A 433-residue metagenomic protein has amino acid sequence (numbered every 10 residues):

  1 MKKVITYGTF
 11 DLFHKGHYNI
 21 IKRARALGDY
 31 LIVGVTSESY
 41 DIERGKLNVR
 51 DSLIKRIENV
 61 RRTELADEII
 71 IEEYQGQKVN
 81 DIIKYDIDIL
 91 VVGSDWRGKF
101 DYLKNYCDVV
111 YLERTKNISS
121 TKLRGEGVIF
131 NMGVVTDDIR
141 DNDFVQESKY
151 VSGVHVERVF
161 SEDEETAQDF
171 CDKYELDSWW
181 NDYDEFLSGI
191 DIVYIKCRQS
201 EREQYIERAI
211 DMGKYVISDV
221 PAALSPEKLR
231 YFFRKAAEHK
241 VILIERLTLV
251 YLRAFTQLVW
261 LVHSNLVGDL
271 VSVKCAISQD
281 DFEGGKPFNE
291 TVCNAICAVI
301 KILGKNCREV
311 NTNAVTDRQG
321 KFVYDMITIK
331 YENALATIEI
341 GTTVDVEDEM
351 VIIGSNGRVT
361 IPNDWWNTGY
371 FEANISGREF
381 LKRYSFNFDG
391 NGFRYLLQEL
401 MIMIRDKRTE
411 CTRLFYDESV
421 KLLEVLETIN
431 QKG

Functional and structural regions predicted by a protein language model:
M1-I129: Nucleotidyltransferase catalytic core that binds NTPs
V128-Y174, M401: N-terminal Rossmann-like dinucleotide-binding module
V134, A223-F282: A contiguous active-site-proximal alpha/beta segment in oxidoreductase catalytic domains
D172-K173, E185, I192-C197, I242 (+1 more regions): C-terminal helix-rich "cap/oligomerization" subdomain common to oxidoreductases
S178-G189: Short acidic low-complexity segments
I192, R198, E203-L247: Beta-strand-loop-alpha-helix segment that lines the small-molecule cofactor/substrate pocket of alpha/beta enzymes
E290-T368, L397-K407: Contiguous beta-strand/loop segments that form the cofactor/metal-binding neighborhood of enzyme cores
